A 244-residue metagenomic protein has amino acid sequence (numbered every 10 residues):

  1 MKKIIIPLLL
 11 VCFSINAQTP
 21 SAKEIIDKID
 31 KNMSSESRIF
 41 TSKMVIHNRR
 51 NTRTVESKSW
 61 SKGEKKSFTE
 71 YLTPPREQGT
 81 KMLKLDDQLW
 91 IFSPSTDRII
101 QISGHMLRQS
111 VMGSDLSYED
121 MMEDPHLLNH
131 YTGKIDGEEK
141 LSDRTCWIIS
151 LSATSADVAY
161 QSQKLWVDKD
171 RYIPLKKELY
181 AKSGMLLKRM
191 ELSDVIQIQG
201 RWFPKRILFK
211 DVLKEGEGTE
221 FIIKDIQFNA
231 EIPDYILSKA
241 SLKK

Functional and structural regions predicted by a protein language model:
I4-F13: Sec-dependent N-terminal signal peptides
F13-P20: Bacterial Sec-dependent signal peptides at the C-terminal "C-region" and cleavage site
P20-S95: N-terminal mature ectodomain segment of secretory-pathway/periplasmic proteins
I25-D27, T54-V55, Y131-G137, R189-S193 (+1 more regions): Short structured motifs
V45, K62-E64, L72-P74, D87-Q88 (+8 more regions): Solvent-exposed coil/turn segments that connect beta secondary-structure elements in extracytoplasmic/periplasmic
S95-E123: Acidic/charged, solvent-exposed loop-and-adjacent secondary-structure segments enriched in E/D, K/R, S/T, and G/P
R98, I102, M122, R144-K239: Gly/Pro-enriched, hydrophobic low-complexity segments that function as extracytoplasmic propeptides/linkers
S114-S152: Short, conserved active-site entrance elements at the starts or edges of catalytic domains
